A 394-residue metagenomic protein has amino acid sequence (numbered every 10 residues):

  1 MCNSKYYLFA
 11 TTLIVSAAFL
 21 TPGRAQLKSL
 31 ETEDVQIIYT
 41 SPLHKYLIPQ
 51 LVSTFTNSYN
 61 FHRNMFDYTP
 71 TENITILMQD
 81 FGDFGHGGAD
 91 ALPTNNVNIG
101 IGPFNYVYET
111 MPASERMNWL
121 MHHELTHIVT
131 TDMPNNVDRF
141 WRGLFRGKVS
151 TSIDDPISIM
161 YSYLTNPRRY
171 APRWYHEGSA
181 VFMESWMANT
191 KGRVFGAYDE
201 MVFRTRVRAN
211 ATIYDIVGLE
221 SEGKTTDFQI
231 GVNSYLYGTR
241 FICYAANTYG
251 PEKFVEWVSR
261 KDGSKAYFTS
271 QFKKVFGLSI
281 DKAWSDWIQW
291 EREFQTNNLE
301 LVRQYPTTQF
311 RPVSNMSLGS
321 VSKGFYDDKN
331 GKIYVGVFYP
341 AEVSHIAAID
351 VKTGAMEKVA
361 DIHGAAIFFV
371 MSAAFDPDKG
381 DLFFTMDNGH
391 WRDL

Functional and structural regions predicted by a protein language model:
M1-K28: Bacterial Sec-dependent N-terminal signal peptides
A25-N166, P172, D227: Juxtacatalytic substrate-recognition/specificity segment
G82, G324, I346-A348, A373 (+1 more regions): Hydrophobic beta-strand positions in blades of beta-propellers and related beta-sheet-rich domains
T94-N96, E115-L120, P134-T248, E252 (+1 more regions): Acidic/His/Gly-enriched intrinsically disordered linker/tail segments that often contain short helix/coil "MoRF-like"
R193, L318, V337-I346, H363-F368 (+1 more regions): A flexible loop/linker signature enriched in serine peptidases of the S9 family
N298-G319, I349-A374, M386: Multi-bladed beta-propeller domains
F310-I346: Beta-strand-rich domains and repeat architectures in extracellular enzymes and scaffolds, especially beta-propellers
G324-G331, S372-D381: Blade-terminus and WD-like Trp-Asp/Gly-His loop motifs, strongest in beta-propeller folds
